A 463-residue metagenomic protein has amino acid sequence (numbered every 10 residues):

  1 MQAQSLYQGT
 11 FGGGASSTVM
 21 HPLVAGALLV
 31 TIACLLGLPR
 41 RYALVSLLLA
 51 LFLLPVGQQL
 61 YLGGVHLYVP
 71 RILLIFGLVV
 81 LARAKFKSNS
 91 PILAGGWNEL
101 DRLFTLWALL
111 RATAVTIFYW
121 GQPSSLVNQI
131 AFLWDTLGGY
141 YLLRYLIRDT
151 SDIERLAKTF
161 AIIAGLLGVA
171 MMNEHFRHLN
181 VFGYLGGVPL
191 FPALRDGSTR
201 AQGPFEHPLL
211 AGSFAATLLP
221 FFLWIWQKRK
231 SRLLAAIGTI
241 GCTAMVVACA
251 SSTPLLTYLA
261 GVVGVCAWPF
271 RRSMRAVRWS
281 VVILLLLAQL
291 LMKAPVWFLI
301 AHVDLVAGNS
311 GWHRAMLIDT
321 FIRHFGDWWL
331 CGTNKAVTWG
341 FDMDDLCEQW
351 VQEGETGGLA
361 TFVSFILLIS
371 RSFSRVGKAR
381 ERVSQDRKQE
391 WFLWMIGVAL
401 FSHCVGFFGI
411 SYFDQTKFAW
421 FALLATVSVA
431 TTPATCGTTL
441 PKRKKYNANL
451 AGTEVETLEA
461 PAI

Functional and structural regions predicted by a protein language model:
M1, A27-I32, T105, L109-T113 (+4 more regions): Alpha-helical transmembrane segments of multi-pass inner-membrane proteins
Q2-F11, V56-Y61, L190-P204, C331-E355: Juxtamembrane membrane-water interface segments that cap and precede transmembrane helices
L35, A43-G63, V69-W134, A288-L290: N-terminal hydrophobic segments of proteins, predominantly signal-anchor/transmembrane helices of inner/organellar
F76-L78, R278, I396-F407, S411-I463: Transmembrane alpha-helices of multi-pass inner-membrane enzymes
V169, N173-L179, A248-C249, V265-N309 (+3 more regions): A membrane-periplasm/extracellular boundary helix in multi-pass inner-membrane enzymes that assemble envelope glycans
H207-L209, T243-V247, S251-P254, K335 (+2 more regions): A conserved mid-to-late transmembrane alpha helix and its immediate loop/hinge that forms the functional core
R232-A235, L259-A267, G357-H403: Hydrophobic transmembrane alpha-helices and their immediate junctions
V296-L359, V376-Q385: Long extracytoplasmic/lumenal interhelical loops at the membrane interface of multi-pass membrane proteins
